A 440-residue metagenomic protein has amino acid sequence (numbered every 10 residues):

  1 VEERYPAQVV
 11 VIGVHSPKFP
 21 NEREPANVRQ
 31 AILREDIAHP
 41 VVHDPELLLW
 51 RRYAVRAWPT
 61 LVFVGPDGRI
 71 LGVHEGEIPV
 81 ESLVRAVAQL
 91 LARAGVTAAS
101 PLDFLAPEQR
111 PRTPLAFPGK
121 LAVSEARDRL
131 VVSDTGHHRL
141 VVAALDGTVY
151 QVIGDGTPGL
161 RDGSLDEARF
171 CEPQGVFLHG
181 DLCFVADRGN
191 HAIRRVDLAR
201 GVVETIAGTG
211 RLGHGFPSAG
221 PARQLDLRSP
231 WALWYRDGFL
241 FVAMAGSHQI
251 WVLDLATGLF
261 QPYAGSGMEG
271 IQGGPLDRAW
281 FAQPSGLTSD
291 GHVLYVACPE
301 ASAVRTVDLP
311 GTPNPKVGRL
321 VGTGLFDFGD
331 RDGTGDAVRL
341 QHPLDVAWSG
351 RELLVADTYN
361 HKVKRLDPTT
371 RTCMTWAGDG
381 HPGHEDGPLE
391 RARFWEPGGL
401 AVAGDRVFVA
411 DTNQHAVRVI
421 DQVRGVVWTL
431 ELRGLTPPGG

Functional and structural regions predicted by a protein language model:
V1-R34, P45-L49: Structural microenvironment flanking redox-active thiols in thiol-disulfide oxidoreductases
V28-A57, V62-V64: Short, internal strand/loop/helix patches that form the active-site neighborhood or redox-interaction surface
G65-K120: Thiol-/selenol-based redox modules, centered on thioredoxin-like and closely related oxidoreductase domains
S100-G119, G147-E172, V202-S229, L259-Q283 (+3 more regions): Gly/Pro-rich loop segments of beta-rich domains
Q109-R139: Beta-strand-rich domains and repeat architectures in extracellular enzymes and scaffolds, especially beta-propellers
S124-E125, V131-G136, V185-R188, V242-G246 (+3 more regions): Conserved beta-strand positions in repeat-built beta-propeller and related beta-rich domains
A126-D128, G180-D181, D237-G238, G291-H292 (+2 more regions): Short coil/turn segments that connect the beta-strands within blades of beta-propeller domains
